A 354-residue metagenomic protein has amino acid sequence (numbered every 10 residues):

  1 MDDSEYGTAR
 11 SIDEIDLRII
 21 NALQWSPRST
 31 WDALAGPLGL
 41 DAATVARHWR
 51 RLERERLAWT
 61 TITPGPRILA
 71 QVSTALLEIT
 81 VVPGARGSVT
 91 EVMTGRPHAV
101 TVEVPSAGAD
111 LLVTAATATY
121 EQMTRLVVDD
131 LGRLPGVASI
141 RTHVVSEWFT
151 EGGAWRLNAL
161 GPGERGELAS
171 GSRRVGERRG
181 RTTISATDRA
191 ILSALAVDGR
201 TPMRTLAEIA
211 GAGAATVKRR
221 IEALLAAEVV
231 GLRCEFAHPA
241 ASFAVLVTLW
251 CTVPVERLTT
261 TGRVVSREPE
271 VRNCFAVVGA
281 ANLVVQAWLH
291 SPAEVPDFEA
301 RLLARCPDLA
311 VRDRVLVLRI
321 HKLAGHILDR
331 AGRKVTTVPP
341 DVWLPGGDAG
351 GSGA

Functional and structural regions predicted by a protein language model:
M1-A354: A compositional/biophysical signature of low hydrophobicity enriched in polar/charged and small residues
